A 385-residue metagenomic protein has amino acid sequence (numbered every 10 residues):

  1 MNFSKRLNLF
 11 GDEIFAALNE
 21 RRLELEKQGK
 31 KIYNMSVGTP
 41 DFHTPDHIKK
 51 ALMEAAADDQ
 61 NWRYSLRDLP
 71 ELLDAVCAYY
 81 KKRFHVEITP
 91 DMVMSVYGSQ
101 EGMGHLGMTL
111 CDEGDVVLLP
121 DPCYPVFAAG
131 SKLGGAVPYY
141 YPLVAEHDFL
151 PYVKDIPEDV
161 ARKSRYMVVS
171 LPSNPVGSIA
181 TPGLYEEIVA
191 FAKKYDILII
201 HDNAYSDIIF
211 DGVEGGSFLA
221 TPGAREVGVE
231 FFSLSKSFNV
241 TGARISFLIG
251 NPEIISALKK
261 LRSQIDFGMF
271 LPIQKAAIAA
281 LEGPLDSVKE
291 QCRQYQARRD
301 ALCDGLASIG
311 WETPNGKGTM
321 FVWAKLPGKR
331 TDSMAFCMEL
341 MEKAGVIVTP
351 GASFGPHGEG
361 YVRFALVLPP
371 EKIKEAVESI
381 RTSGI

Functional and structural regions predicted by a protein language model:
N2-G98, H105, A280-G283, I385: N-terminal small-domain helix-loop-helix segment of the aminotransferase-like
L25, G134, K194-Y195, I309 (+1 more regions): Helix C-cap/helix->beta junction micro-motif
K82, R330, E339-T349, F354-I385: PLP-dependent enzyme catalytic core of the Aspartate aminotransferase-like
T109-S131: Conserved PLP-anchoring active-site segment centered on the Schiff-base-forming lysine
V144-D211: Active-site phosphate-binding strand-loop segment of PLP-dependent enzymes
T221, R225-Q296, D300, D304-G305 (+1 more regions): Conserved core segment of the aminotransferase class I/II
I278, Q294-C303, T313-K325, G358: Conserved glycine-rich beta-strand-loop-beta hairpin in the small C-terminal domain of fold type I
